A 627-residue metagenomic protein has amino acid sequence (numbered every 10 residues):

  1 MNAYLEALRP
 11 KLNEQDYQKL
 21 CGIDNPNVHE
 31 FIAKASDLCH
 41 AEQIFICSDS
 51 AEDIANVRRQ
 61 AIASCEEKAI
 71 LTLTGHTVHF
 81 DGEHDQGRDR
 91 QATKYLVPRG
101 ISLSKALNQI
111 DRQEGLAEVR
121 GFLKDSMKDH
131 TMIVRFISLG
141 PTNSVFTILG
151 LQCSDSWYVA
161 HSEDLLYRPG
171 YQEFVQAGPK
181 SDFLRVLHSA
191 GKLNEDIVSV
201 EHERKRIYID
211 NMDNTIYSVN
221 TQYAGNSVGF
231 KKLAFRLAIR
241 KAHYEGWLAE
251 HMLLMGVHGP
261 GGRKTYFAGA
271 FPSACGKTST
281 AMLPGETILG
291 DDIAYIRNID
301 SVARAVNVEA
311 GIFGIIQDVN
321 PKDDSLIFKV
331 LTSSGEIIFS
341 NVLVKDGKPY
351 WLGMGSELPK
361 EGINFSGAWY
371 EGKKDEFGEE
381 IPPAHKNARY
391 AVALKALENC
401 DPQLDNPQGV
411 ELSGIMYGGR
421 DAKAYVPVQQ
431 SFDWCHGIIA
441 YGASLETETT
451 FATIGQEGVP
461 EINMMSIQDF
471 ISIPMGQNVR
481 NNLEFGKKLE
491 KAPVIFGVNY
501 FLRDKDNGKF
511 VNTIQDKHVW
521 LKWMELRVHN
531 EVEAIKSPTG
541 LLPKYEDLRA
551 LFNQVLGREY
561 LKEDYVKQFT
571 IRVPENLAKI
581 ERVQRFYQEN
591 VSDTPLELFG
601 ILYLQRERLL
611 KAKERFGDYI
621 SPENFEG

Functional and structural regions predicted by a protein language model:
M1-S181: N-terminal accessory targeting/assembly segments
A51-E52, G140-T142, R240, G259-G262 (+6 more regions): Short, glycine-/Ser/Thr-/acidic-enriched flexible segments
K68-L73, D81-E83, R88-D89, M127-H130 (+5 more regions): Conserved NTP phosphate-binding and transfer environment spanning the P-loop NTPase/kinase superfamily
L116-T147, V219-A238, A242, E379-A391: Extended, Lys/Arg-enriched charged tracts that mediate electrostatic binding to polyanionic substrates
V145-V159, R236, K241, H251 (+2 more regions): Conserved, well-ordered active-site substructure
Q176-H251: Charged, amphipathic alpha-helical linker segments immediately N-terminal to NTP-binding catalytic cores
G246-A249, M255-K264: Phosphate-binding P-loop
R263-D346: Catalytic or ion-translocation cores adjacent to nucleophile or general acid/base/metal-coordination motifs in diverse
